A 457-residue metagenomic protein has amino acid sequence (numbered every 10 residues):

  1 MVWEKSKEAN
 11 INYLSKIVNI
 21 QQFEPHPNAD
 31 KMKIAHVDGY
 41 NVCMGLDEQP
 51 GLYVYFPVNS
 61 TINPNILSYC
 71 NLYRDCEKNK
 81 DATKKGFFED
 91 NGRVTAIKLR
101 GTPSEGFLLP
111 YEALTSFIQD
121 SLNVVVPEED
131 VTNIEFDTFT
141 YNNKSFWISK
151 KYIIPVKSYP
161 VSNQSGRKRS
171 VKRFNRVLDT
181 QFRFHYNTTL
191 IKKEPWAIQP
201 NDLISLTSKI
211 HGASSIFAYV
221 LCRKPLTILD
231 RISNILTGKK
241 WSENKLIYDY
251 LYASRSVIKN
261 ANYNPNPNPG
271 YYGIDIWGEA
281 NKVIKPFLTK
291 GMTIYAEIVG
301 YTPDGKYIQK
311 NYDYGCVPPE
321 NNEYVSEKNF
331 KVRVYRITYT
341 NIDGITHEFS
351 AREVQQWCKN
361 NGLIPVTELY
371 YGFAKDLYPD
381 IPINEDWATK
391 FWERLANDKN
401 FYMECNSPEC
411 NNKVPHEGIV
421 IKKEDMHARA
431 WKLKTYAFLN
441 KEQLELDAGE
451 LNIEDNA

Functional and structural regions predicted by a protein language model:
V2-A457: Core nucleotide-handling region used for phosphoryl-transfer chemistry
